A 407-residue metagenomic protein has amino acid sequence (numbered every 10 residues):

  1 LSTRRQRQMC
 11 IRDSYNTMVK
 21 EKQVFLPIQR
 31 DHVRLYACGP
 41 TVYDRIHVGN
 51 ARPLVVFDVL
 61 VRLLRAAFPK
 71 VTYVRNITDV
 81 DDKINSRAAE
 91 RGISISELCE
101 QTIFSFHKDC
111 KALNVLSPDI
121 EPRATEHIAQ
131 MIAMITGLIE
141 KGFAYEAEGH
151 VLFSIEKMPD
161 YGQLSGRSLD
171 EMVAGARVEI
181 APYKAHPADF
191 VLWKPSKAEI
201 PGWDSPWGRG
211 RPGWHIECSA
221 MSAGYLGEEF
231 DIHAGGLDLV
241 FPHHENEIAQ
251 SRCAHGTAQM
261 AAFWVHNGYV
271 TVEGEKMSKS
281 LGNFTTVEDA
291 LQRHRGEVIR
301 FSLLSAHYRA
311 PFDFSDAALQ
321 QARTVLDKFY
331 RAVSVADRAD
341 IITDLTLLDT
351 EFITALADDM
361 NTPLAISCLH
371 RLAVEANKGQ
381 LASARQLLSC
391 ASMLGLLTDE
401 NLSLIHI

Functional and structural regions predicted by a protein language model:
R5-Q8, R12-Y43, D58, H107-K108 (+1 more regions): Alpha-helical recognition segments enriched in aromatics with Gly/Pro capping that present substrate-recognition
V19-K22, I28-N114: N-terminal, positively charged nucleic-acid-binding surface of large information/translation enzymes
H47, H215, H406-I407: Conserved adenylation A10 loop of the ANL superfamily
I77-D82, I103-F106, L116-M131, G149-M158: Short, glycine/charge-rich beta-strand/loop segments that flank catalytic centers and engage negatively charged groups
R91-E97, P118, R309-D313: Short, polar/flexible loop-turn hinges at active-site or ligand-entry regions and domain interfaces
P118-P122, H233-G235, N377: Short catalytic-loop micro-motif centered on adjacent basic/acidic residues
K276-S278, G282-I405: Structural preference for alpha-helix termini/caps and helix-kink/transition segments
